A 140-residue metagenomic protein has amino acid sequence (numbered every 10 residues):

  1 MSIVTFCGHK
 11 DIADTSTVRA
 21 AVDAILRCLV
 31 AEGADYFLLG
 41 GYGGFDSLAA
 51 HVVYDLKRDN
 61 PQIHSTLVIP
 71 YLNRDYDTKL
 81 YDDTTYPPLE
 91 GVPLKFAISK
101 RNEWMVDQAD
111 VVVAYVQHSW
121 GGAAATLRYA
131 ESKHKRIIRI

Functional and structural regions predicted by a protein language model:
S2-I140: Acidic/glycine-enriched connector segments
